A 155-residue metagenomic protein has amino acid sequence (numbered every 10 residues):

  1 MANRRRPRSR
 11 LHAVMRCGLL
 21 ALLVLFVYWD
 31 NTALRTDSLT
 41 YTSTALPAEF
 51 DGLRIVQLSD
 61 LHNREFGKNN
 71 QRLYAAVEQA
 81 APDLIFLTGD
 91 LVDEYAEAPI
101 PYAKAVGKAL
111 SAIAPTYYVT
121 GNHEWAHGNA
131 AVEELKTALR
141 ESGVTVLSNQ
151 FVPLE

Functional and structural regions predicted by a protein language model:
M1-R54, S59: Acidic, histidine-bearing metal-coordination/catalytic regions of metal-dependent phosphoesterases
L34, T145-L147: Short solvent-exposed loop/turn micro-motifs enriched in small/polar/acidic residues
E49, L53-T145: Membrane-embedded segments
F50, L154-E155: Short loop/helix-cap segments at secondary-structure boundaries that form the rim of catalytic
S148-L154: A substrate-binding/cap region within the structured catalytic cores of diverse enzymes
